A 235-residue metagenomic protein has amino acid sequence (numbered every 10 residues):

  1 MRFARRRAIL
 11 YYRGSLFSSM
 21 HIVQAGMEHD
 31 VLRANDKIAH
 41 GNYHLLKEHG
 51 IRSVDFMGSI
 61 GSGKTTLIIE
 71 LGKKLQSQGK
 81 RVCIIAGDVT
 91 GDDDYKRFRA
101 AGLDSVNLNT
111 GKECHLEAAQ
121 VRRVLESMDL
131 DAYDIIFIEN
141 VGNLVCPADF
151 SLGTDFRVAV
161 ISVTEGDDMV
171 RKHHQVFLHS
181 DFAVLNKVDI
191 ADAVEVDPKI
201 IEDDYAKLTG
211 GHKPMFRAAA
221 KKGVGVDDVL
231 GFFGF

Functional and structural regions predicted by a protein language model:
I9-Y12, L16-S19: Short, positively charged and aromatic/hydrophobic N-terminal segments
I22-M57, S62, T66, L71-T154 (+2 more regions): Nucleotide-state-sensitive switch-loop elements of NTP-binding domains
D88, N186, A219: Active-site glycine-centered loops adjacent to acidic/histidine catalytic or metal-binding residues that shape
D94, K172, G225: Short acidic active-site motifs
I138-I201: Phosphate/Mg2+-binding loops and adjacent switch elements in nucleotide/diphosphate-handling enzyme cores
I190-F235: Canonical P-loop GTPase G-domain recognition
